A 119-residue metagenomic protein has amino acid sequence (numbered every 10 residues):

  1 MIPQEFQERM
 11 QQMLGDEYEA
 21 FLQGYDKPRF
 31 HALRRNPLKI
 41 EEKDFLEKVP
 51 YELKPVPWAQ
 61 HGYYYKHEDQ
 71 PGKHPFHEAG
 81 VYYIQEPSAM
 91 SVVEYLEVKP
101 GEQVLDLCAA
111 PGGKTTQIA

Functional and structural regions predicted by a protein language model:
M1-A119: S-adenosylmethionine
